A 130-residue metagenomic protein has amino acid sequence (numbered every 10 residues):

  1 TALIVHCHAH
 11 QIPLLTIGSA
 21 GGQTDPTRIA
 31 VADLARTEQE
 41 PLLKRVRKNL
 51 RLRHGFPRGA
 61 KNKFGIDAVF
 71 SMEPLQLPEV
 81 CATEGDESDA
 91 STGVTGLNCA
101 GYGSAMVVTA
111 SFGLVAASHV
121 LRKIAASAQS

Functional and structural regions predicted by a protein language model:
T1-A30: ADP-ribose/adenylate-binding Rossmann-like module
L14, R36-S130: Glycine-rich phosphate/adenylate-binding loop
A30-R36: Short glycine-enriched, charge-decorated loop/helix-capping segments at active-site entrances that position
